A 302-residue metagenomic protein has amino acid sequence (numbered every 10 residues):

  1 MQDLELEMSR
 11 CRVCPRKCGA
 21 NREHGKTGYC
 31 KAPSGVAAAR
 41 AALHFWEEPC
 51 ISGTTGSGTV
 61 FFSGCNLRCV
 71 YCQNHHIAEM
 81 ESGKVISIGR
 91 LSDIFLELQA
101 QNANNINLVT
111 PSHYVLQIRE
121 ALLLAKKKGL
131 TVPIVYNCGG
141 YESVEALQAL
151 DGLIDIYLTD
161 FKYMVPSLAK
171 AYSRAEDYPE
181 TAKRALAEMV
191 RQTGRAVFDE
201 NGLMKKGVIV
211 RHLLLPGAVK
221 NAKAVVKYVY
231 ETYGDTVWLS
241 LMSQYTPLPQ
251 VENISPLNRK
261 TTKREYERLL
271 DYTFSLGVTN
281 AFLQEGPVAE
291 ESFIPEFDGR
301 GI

Functional and structural regions predicted by a protein language model:
M1-T27, G194-I302: Auxiliary Fe-S-binding modules of radical SAM enzymes
C30-I156, V165-P166: Conserved Radical SAM active-site core
G58, I106, I134-Y136, Y157-T159 (+3 more regions): Hydrophobic faces of well-ordered beta-strands that scaffold small-molecule active sites in alpha/beta enzyme cores
A78, V115, G140-S143, F161-P179 (+3 more regions): Conserved radical SAM core fold
I86, H113, S173-T181, G217 (+2 more regions): Alpha-helix N-cap and loop-to-helix initiation/capping positions
L91, I118, A182, L186 (+3 more regions): Aromatic/hydrophobic pocket-lining residues that form the small-molecule binding cavity in soluble enzyme cores
L122-P133, A185-M189, K263-L269: Alpha-helix-loop-beta-strand connector modules within alpha/beta enzyme cores
K170-E200: Anionic-ligand binding region
